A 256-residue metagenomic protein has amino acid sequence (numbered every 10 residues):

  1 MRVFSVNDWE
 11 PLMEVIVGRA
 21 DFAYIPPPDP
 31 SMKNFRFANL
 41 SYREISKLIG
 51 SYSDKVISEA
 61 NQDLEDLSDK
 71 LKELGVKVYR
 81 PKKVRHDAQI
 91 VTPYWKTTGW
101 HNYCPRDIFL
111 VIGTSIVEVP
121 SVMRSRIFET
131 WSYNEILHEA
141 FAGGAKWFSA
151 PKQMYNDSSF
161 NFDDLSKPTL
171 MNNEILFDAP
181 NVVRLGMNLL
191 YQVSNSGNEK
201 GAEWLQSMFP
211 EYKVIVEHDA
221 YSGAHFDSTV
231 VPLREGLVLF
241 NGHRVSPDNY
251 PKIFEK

Functional and structural regions predicted by a protein language model:
M1-K256: The feature marks the mature, well-folded catalytic cores of soluble enzymes
